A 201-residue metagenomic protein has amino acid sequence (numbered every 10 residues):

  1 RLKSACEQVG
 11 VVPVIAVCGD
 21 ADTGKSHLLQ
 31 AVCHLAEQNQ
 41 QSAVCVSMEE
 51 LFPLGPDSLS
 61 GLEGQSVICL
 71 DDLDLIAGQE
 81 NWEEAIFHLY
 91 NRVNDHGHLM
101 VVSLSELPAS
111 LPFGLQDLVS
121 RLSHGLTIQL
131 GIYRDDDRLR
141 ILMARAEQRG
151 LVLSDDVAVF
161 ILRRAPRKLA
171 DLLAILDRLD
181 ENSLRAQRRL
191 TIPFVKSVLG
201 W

Functional and structural regions predicted by a protein language model:
R1-Q8: Pre-Walker A adenine-sensing motif
G10-L29: Walker A/P-loop nucleotide-binding motif
E37-V67, A77-E83: Short glycine-rich substrate-engagement loop in P-loop NTPases that contacts/grips substrate
G61-A85, L89, H96-L104: Conserved P-loop NTPase "ATPase switch" module shared by AAA+ and STAND
P108-S123: Short regulatory helix/loop adjacent to the ATP-binding pocket of P-loop NTPases
G125, L139-V152: Conserved AAA+ ATPase "sensor/coupling" helix adjacent to the nucleotide-binding pocket
G125-D137: Conserved AAA+ ATPase "SRH/arginine-finger" region at the nucleotide-binding site
V159-R163, A170-L184: C-terminal helical "lid" of AAA+/P-loop NTPase domains
